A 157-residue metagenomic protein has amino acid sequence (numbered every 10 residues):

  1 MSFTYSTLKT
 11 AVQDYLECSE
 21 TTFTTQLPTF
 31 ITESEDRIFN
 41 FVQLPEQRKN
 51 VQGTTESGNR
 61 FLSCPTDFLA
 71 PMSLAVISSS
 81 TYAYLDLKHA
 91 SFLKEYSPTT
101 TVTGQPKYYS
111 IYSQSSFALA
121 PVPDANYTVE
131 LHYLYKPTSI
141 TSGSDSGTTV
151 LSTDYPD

Functional and structural regions predicted by a protein language model:
M1-D157: Glycine-enriched, solvent-exposed interface loops adjoining structured elements
